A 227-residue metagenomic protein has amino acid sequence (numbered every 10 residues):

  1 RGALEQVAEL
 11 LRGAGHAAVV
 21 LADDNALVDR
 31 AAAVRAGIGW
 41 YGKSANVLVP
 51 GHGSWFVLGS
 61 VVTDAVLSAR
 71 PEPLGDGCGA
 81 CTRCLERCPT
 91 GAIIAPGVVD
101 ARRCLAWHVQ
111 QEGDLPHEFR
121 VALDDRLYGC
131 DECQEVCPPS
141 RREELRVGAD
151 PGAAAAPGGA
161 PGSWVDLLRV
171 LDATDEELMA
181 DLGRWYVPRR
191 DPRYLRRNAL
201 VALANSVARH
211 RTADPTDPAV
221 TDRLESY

Functional and structural regions predicted by a protein language model:
R1-G77, D124, D222: Auxiliary alpha/beta "docking" domains used to position bulky ligands
P50-P73, D100-F119, T174-M179: Short, charged low-complexity linear segments at domain edges
R83-A106, R126-A153, R223-L224: Iron-sulfur cluster-binding cysteine motifs and their immediate structural context in ferredoxin-like electron-transfer
W107-D124, E135-A173, E177-D181: A beta-strand-loop signature enriched in Asp, Gly, Thr, and Trp that corresponds to the sialidase/neuraminidase Asp-box
E177-D181, H210-Y227: Amphipathic alpha-helical scaffolding segments comprising HEAT/armadillo-like alpha-solenoid repeats
L178-R190: Acidic, Ser/Thr- and Gly/Pro-rich intrinsically disordered linkers and low-complexity segments that flank or connect
R189-Y194, P218: Alpha-helix N-cap/helix-start positions at coil->helix boundaries
R196-A213: Structural detector for internal amphipathic alpha-helices that build alpha-solenoid repeat scaffolds
